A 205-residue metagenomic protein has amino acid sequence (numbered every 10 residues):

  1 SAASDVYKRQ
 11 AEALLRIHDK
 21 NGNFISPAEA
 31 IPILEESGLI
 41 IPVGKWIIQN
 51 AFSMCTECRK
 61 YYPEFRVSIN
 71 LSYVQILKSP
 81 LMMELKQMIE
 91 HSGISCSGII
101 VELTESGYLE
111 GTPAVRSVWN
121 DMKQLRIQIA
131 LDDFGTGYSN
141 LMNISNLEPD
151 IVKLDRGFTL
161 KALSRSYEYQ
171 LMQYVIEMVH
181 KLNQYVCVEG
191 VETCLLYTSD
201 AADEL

Functional and structural regions predicted by a protein language model:
A2-Q10, Y197-A202: Conserved small/polar residues in nucleotide/adenosyl-binding loops
S4-P32, A51, G107, V152: A short, well-structured catalytic beta-strand-centered motif of the EAL phosphodiesterase domain for c-di-GMP
A11-E12, H18-K20, S37-A114, G190: Catalytic core of bacterial c-di-GMP phosphodiesterases, primarily the EAL and HD-GYP domains, capturing alpha-helical
L14, Q87-A162, I176-S199: The catalytic core of metal-dependent phosphodiesterases that act on cyclic dinucleotides
D19, A30, I69, D133 (+2 more regions): Signature for phosphate-centric chemistry
A28-P32, I41, R116, N120: Conserved long alpha-helical elements within nucleotide-processing catalytic cores of c-di-GMP signaling and class III
M83-L85, R116-S117, S166-Q173: Charged helix-capping and loop-helix junction motifs
L205: Extended, polar beta-sheet/loop recognition surfaces of beta-rich domains that mediate binding to diverse ligands
